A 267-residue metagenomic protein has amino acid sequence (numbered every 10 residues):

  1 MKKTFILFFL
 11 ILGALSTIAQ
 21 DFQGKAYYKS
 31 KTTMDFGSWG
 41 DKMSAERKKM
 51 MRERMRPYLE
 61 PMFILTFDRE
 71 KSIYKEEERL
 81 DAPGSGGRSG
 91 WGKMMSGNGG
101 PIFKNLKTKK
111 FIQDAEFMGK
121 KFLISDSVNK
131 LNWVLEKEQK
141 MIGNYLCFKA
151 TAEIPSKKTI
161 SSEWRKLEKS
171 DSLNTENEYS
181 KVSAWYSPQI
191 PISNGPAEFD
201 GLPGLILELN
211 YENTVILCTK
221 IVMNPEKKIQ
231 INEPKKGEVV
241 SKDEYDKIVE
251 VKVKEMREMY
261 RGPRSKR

Functional and structural regions predicted by a protein language model:
M1-A26, S265: Bacterial Sec-dependent N-terminal signal peptides
D21-R267: Extended soluble regions of mature proteins
